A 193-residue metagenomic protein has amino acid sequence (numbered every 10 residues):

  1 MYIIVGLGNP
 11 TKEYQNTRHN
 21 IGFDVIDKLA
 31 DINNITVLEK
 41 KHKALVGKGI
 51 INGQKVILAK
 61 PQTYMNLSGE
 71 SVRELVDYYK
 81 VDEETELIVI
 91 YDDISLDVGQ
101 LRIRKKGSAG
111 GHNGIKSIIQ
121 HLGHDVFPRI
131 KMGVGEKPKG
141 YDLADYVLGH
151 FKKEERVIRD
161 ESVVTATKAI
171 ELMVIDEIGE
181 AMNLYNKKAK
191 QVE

Functional and structural regions predicted by a protein language model:
Y2-K105, K116-Q120, H124-I130, K137-D142 (+2 more regions): Nucleotide and nucleotide-moiety/phosphate-recognizing core
A109: Phosphate- and other anionic-substrate recognition elements at nucleic-acid/protein interfaces
